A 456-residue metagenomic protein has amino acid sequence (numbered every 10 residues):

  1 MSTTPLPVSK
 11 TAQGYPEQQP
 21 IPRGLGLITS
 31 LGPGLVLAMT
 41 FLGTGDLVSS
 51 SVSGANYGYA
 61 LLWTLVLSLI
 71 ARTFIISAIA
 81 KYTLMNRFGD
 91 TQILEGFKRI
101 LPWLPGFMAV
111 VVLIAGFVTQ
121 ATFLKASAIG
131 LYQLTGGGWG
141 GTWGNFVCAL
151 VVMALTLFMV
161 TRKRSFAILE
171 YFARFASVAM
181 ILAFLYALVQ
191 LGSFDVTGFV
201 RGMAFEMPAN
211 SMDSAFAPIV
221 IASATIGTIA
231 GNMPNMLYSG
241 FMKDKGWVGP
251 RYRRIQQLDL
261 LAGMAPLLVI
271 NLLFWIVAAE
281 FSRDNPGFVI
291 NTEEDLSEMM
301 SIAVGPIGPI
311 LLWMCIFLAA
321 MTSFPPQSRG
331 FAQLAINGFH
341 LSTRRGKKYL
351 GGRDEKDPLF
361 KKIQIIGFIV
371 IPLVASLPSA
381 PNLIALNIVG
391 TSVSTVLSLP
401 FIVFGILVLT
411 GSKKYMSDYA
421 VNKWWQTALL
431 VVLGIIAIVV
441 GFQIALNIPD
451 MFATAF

Functional and structural regions predicted by a protein language model:
M1-L47, I221, V248-R251, I255-A262: Membrane-interface "cap" regions at the ends of multi-pass membrane proteins
S9-P16, S49-G54, S77-L101, L131 (+4 more regions): Flexible loop linkers connecting adjacent transmembrane helices in multi-pass alpha-helical membrane transporters
L37, T64-K98, F107-T119, P326: Juxtamembrane transmembrane-helix boundary signature
L62-I79, A230, I255-S282, V440: Selective recognition of specific alpha-helical transmembrane segments in multi-pass small-molecule
L104-W139, A320-G338, N382-L383, I438: Hydrophobic transmembrane alpha-helices that form the core helical bundles of multi-pass secondary transporters
A109, L134-R162, V178-A183, E355-V374 (+1 more regions): Transmembrane alpha-helical segments of multi-pass small-molecule transport proteins
V160-L191, T391-S398, W425-T427, V432: Membrane-interface loop-to-helix entry segments
S177-N210, A222-A224, T228-S239, I402-K414 (+1 more regions): Hydrophobic alpha-helical segments and their helix-loop junctions in multi-pass secondary transporters
